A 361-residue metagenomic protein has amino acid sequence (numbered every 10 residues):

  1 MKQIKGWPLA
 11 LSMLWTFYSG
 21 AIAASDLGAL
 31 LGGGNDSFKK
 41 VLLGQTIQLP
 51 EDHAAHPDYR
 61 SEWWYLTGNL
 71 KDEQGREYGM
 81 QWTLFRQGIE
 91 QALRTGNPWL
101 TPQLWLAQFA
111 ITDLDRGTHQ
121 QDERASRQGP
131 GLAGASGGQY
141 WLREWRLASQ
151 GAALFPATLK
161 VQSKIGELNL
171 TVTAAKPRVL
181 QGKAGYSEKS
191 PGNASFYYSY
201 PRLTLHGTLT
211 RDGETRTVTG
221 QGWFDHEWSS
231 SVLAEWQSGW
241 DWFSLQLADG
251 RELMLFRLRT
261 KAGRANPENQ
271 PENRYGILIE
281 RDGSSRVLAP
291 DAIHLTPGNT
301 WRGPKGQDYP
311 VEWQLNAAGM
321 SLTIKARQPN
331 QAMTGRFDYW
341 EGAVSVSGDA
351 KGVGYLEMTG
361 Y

Functional and structural regions predicted by a protein language model:
K2-L9: Bacterial N-terminal signal peptides that target proteins for export
A10-Y18: Bacterial N-terminal signal peptides
A23-Y361: Structured soluble/peripheral alpha/beta segments that form catalytic or ligand/cofactor-binding pockets
